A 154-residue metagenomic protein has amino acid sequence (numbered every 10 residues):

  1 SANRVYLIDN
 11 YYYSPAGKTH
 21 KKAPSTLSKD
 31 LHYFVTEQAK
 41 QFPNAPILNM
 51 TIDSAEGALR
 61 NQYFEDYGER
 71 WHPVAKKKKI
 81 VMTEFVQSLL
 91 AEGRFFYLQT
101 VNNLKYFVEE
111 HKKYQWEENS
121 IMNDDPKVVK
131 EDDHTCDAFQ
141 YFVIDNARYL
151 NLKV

Functional and structural regions predicted by a protein language model:
A2-V128, Y149-L150: Mg2+-dependent endonuclease catalytic cores in nucleic-acid-processing enzymes, primarily RNase H-like
H134: Histidine-centered active-site/metal-ligand motif
I144-V154: Acidic two-metal-ion nuclease catalytic site recognized across multiple nuclease folds, prominently DnaQ/RNase D-T
